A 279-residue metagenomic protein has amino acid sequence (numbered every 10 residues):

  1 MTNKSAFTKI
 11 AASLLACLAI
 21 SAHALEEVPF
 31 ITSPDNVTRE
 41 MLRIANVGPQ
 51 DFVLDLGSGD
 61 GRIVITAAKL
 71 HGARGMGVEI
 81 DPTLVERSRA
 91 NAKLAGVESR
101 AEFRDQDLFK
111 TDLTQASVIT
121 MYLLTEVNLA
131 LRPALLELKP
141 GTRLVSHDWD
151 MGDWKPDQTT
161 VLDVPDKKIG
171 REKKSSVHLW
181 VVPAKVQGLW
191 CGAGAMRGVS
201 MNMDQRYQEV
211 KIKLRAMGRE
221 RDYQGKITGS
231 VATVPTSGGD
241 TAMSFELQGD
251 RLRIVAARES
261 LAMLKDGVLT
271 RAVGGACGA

Functional and structural regions predicted by a protein language model:
S21-D51: S-adenosyl-L-methionine
P49-G59: Conserved class I S-adenosyl-L-methionine
G61-I65: Glycine-rich SAM-binding Motif I of class I
R74-E79: Conserved SAM-binding motif I beta-strand of class I
D81-Q115: S-adenosyl-L-methionine
D150-A193: Active-site capping/gating segments
Q187-Q248: Central antiparallel beta-sheet cores of small beta-barrel/beta-sandwich binding domains
Q224-I227, G249-A279: Edge beta-strand at a domain terminus
